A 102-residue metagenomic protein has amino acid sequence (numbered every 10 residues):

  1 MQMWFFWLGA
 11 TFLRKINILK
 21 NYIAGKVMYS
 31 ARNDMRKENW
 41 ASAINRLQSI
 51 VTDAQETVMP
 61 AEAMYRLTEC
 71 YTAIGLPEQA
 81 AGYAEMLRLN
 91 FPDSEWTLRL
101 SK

Functional and structural regions predicted by a protein language model:
M1-K102: Acidic, polar-rich low-complexity tracts and alpha-helical solenoid repeat scaffolds
